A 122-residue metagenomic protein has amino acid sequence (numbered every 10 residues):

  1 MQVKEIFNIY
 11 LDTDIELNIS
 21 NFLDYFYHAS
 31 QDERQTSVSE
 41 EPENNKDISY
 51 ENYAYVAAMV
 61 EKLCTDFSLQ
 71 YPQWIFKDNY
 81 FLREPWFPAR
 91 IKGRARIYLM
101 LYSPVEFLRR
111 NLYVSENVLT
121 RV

Functional and structural regions predicted by a protein language model:
M1-F76, Y80-F81, P85-W86: Charged, helix-prone or intrinsically disordered regulatory segments positioned adjacent to compact structured domains
L63, F67-V122: Charge-dense, extended regions
